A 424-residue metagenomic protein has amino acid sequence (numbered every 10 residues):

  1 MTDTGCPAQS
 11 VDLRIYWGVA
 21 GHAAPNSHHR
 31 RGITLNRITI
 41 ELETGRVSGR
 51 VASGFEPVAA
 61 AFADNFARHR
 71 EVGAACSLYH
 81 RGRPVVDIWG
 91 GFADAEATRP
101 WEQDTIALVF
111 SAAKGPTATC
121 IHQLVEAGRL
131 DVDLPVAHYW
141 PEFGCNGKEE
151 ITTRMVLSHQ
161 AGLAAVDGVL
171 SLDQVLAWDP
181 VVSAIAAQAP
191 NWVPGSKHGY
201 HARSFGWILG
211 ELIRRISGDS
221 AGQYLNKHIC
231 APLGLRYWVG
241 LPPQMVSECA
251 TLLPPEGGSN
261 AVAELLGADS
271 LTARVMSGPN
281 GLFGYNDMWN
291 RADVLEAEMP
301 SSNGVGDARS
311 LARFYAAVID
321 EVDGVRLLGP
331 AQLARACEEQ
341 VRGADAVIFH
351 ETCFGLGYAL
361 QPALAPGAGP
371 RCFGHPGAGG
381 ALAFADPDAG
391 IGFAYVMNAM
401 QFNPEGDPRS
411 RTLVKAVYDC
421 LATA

Functional and structural regions predicted by a protein language model:
S48-F110, D131: Short, conserved catalytic-motif segment at the N-terminal edge
F62-A63, G82, T105-L134, L209-R214 (+2 more regions): Active-site SXXK
E102, Q188-G195, F205-W207, R291-P300: Flexible glycine/proline-enriched surface loops and loop-helix/loop-strand junctions
Q103, L108-A112, L124-G168, A186-A187 (+3 more regions): Active-site helix/loop module of the DD-peptidase/beta-lactamase fold, centered on the serine-lysine SxxK catalytic
H159, F205-L212, E298, S302-D323 (+2 more regions): Active-site-proximal alpha-helical segments within enzyme catalytic domains
A250-A308, R335-A389, A424: Active-site Gly/Thr loop motif
M299, D320, Q332, C337-A344 (+1 more regions): Short, gly/Ser/Thr-rich active-site loops of penicillin-recognizing serine hydrolases
